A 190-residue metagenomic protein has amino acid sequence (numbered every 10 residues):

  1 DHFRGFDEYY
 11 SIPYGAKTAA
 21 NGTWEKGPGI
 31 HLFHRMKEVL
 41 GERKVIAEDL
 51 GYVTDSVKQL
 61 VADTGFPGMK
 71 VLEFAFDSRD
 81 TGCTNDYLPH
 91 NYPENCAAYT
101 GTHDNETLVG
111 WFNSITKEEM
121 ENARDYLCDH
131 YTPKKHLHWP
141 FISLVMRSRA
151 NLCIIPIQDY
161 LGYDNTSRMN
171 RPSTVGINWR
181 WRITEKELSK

Functional and structural regions predicted by a protein language model:
D1-K190: Active-site and adjacent substrate-binding regions of carbohydrate-active enzymes
